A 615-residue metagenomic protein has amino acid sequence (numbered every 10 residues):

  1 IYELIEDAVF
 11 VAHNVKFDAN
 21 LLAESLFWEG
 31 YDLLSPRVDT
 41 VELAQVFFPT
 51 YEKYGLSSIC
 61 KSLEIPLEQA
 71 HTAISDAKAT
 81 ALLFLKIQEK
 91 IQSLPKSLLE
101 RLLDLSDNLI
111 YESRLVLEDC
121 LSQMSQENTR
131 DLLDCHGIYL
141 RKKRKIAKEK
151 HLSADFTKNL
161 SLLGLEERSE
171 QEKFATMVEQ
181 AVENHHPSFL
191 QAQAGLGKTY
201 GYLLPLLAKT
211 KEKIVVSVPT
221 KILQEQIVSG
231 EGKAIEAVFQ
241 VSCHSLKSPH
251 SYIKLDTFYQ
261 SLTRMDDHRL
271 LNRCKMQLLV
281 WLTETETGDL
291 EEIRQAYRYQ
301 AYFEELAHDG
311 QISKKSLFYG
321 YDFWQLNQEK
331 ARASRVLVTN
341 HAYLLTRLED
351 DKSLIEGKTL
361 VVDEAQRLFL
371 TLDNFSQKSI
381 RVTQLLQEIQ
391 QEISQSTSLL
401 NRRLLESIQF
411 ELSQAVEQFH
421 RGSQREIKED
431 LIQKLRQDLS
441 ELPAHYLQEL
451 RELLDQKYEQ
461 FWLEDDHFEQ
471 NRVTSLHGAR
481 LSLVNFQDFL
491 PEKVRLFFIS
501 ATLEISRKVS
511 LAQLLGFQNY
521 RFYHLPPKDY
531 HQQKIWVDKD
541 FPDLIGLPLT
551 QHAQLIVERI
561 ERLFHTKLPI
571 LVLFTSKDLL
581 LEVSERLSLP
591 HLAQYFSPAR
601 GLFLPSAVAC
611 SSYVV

Functional and structural regions predicted by a protein language model:
E6-K16, N20-L26, P49-Y51, G55-E118: Acidic, Mg2+-coordinating catalytic module of metal-dependent nucleases/exonucleases that use a two-metal-ion mechanism
K145-L190: Conserved pre-motif I regulatory segment
S153-T157, E212-I214, V218-R335: A substrate-engagement module of RecA-like helicase motors
E183-L204: Walker A/P-loop
E225, S229, L317-V336, H341-D438 (+1 more regions): Signature of the SF2 helicase/ATPase Hel1-core->accessory helical subdomain module
Q311-R335, D350-D351, L435-H552, S588 (+2 more regions): A contiguous, basic/glycine-rich beta-loop/short-helix subdomain that forms a polymer-engagement track
D538-F574: Conserved interdomain hinge at the start of the Helicase C-terminal
F574-S597: Conserved helicase motor "Helicase C" RecA-like lobe of SF1/SF2 P-loop NTPases
